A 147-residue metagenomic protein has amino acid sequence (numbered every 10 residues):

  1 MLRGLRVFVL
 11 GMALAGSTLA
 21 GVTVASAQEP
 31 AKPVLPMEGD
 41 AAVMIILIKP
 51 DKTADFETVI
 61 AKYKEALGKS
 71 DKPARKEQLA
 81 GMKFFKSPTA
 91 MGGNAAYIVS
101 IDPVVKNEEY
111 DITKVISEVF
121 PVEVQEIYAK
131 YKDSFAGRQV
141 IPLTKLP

Functional and structural regions predicted by a protein language model:
M1-G21: Bacterial N-terminal signal peptides that target proteins for export
R3, F85-P88, N94-A96: Active-site/pore-lining binding-face segments in mid-to-C-terminal subdomains
F8, F56, F84-F85, F120 (+1 more regions): Phenylalanine-focused residue identity feature
A20-E29: Boundary at the C-terminal end of the N-terminal hydrophobic targeting segment
E29-G81, F85-K86, P142: N-terminal secretory signal peptides
Y63-G81, G92-N94, S100-P147: An amphipathic, aromatic/His-enriched active-site/gating alpha helix that lines ligand/cofactor pockets
